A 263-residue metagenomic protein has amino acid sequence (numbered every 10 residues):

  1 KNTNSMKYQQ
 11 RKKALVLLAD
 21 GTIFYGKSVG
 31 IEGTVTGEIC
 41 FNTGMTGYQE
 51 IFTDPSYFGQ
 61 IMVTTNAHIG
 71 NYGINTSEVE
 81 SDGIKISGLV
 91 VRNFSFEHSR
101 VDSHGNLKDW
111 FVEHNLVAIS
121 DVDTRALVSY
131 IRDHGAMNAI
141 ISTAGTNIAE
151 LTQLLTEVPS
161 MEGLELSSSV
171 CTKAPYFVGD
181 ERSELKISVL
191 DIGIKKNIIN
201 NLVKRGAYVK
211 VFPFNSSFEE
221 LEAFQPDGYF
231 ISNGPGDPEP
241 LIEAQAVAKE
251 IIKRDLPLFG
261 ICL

Functional and structural regions predicted by a protein language model:
K1-S5: Short, Lys/Arg-enriched N-terminal segments with co-localized hydrophobic residues within the first ~10-30 amino acids
M6-F224, G236-P238: RNA-binding accessory domains that recognize and position tRNA/RNA substrates
G228, N233-L263: Cysteine-nucleophile active-site neighborhood
